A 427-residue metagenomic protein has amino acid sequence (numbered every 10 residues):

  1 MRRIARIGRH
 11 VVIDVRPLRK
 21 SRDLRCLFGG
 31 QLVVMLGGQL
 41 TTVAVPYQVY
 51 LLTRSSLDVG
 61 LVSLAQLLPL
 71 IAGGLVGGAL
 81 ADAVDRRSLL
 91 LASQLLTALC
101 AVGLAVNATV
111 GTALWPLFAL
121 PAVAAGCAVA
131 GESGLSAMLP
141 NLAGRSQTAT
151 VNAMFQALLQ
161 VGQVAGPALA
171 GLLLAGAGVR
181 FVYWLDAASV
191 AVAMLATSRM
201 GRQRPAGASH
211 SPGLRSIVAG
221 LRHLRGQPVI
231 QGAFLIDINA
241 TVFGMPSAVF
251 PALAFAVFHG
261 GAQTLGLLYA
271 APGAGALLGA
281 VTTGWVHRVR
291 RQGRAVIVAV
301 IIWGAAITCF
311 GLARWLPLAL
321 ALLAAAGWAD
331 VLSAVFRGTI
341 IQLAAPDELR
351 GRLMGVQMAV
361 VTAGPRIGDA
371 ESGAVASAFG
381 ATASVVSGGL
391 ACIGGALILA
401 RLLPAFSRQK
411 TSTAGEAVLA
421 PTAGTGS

Functional and structural regions predicted by a protein language model:
M1-S427: Alpha-helical transmembrane-bundle signature of multi-pass membrane transport and export proteins
